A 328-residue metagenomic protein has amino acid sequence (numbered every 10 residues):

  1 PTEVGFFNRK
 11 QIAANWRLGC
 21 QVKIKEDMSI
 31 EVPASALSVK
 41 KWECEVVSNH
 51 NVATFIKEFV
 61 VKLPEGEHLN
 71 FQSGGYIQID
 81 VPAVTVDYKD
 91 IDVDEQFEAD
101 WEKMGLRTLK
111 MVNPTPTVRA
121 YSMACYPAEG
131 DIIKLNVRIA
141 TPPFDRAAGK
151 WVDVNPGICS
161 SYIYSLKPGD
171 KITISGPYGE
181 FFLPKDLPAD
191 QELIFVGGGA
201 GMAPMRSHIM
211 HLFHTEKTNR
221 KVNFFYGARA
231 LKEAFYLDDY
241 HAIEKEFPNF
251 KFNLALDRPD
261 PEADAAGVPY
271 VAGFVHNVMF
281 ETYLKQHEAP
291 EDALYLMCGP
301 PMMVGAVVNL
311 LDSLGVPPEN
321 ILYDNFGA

Functional and structural regions predicted by a protein language model:
P1-A14, H214, N219-A328: Reductase modules of NAD(P)H-dependent flavoproteins
P1-I56, P64, D87, M111-Y126 (+7 more regions): Signature of N-terminal electron-transfer/Fe-S-associated modules in redox systems
K41-D170, R229, A255-P259: Ferredoxin-reductase
G74, G201, P300: Short, conserved phosphate/pyrophosphate- and ester-handling motifs at nucleotide-, phospho-/glycolipid
Y162, G176-A189: A short, basic/flexible loop-to-alpha-helix module at the beginning of a structural domain
F182, P204, A306-V307: Phosphate- and divalent-cation-binding pockets in alpha/beta enzyme and binding domains that engage nucleotide-derived
E192-V196, L294-L296: Conserved beta-strand elements of the Class I
P204-E216: Histidine-anchored nucleotide/phosphate-binding helix
